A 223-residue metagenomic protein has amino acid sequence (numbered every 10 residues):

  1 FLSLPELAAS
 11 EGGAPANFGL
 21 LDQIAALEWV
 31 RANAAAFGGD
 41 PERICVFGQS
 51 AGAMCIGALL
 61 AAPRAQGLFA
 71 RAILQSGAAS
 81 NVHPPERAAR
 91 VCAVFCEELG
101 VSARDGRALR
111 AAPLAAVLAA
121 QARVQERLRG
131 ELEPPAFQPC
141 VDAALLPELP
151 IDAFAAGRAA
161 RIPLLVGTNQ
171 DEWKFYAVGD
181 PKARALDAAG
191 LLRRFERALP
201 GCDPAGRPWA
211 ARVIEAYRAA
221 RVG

Functional and structural regions predicted by a protein language model:
F1-A103, R123, F154-D180: Serine-hydrolase-like catalytic core of hydrolytic proteins
P113: Acidic, glycine-rich loop-and-strand cores that form catalytic or ligand-binding grooves in diverse globular domains
A116-G223: Substrate-gating cap/lid region and adjacent catalytic-acid/histidine neighborhood within extracellular/lumenal
